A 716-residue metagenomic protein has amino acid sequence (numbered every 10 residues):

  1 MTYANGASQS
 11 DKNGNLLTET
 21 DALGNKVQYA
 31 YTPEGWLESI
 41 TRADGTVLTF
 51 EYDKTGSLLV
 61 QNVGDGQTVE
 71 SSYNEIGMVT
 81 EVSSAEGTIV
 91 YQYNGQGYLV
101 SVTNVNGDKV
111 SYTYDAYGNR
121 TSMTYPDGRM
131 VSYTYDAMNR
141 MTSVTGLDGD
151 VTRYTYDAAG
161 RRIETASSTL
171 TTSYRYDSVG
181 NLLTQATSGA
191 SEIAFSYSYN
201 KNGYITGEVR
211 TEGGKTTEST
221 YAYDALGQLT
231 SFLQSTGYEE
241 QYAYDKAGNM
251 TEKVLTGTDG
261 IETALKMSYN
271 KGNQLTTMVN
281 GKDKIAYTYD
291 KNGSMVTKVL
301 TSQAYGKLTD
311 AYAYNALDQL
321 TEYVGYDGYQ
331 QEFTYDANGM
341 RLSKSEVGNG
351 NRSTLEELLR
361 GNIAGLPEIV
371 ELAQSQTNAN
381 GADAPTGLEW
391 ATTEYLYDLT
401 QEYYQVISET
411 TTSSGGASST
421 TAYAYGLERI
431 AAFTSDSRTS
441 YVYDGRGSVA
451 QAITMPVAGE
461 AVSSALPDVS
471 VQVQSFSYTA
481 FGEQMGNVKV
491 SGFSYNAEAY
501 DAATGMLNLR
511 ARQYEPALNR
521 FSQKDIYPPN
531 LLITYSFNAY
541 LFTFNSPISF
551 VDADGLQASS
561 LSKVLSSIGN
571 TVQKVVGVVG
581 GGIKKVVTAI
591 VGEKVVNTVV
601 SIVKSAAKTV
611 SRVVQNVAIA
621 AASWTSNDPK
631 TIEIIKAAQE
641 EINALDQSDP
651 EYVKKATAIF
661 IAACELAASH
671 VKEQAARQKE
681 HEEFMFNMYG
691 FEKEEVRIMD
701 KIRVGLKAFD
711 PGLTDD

Functional and structural regions predicted by a protein language model:
M1-N5, T18-G24, S39-G45, V60-G66 (+20 more regions): Beta-turn initiation residues at beta-strand->coil junctions
M1-T18, K26-W36, V47-S57, T68-M78 (+21 more regions): Aromatic-rich beta-strand edge motifs centered on tyrosine
N5-A7, R120, A264-K271, T434-A511 (+2 more regions): A motif-centric feature for acidic-aromatic and gly/ser/thr-rich catalytic loops and repeats
S219, G361-E368, S375-T377, E460-S463 (+1 more regions): Low-complexity, glycine/serine/proline-rich disordered segments that function as export/translocation leaders
Q331, A497, Y527-N530: Conserved short loop/turn motifs at secondary-structure junctions
R341-K344, G350, Q451-M455, E483-N487 (+4 more regions): Short, low-complexity export/processing leader segments characterized by acidic and small residues
Y478, K524, P528-P529: Peri-catalytic substrate-binding/gating loops that frame the active-site cleft of hydrolases
L532-T534: Short linker/helix segments within small regulatory modules
